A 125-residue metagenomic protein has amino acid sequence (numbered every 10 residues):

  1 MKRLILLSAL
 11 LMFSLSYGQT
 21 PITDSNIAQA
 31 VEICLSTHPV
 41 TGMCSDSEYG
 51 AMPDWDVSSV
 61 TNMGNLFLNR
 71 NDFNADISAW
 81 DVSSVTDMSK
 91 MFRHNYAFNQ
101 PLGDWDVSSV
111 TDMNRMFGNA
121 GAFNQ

Functional and structural regions predicted by a protein language model:
L4-S14: Sec-dependent N-terminal signal peptides
Y17-Q125: Negatively charged
